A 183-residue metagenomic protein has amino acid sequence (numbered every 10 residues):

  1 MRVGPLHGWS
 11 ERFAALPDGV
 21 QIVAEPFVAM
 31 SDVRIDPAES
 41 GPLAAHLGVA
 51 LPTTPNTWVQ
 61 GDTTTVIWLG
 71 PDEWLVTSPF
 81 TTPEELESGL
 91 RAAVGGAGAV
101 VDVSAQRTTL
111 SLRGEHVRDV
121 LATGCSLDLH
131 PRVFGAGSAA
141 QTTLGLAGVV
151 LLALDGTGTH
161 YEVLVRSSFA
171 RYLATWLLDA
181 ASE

Functional and structural regions predicted by a protein language model:
M1-E183: Basic, glycine/lysine-rich polyanion-binding surfaces/domains
